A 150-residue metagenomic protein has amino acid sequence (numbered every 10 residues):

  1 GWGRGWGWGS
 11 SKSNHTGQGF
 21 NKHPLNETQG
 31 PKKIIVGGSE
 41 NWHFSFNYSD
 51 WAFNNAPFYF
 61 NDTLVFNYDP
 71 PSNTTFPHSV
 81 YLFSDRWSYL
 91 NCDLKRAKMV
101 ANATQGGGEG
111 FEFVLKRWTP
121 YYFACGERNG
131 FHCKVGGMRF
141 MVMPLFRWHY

Functional and structural regions predicted by a protein language model:
G1-G37, N41-H43, D50, P71-N73 (+1 more regions): Extracellular/periplasmic metallocenter environments
F46-W51, P57: Short acidic, Pro/Gly- and aromatic-enriched capping/linker segments at domain boundaries
F60-N61: Loop/turn positions that initiate beta-strands
S79-L82: Beta-strand signatures of extracellular beta-sandwich domains
